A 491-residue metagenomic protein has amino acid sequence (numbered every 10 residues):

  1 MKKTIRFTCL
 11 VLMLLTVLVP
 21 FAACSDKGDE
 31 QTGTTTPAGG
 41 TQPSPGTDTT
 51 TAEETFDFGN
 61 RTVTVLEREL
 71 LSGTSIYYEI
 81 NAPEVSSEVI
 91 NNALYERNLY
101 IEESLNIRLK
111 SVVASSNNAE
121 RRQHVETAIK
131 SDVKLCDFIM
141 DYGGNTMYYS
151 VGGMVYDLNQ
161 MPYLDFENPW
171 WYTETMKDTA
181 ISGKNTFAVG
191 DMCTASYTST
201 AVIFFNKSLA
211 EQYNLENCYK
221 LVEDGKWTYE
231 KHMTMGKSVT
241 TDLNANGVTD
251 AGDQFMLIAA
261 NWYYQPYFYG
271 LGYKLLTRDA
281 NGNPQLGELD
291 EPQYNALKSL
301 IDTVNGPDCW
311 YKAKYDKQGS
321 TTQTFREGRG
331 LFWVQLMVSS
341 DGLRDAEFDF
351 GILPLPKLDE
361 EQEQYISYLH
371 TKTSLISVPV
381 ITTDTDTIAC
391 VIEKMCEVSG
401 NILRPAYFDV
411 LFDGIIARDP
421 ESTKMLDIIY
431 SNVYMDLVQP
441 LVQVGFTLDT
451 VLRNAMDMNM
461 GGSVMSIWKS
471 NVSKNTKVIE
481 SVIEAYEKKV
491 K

Functional and structural regions predicted by a protein language model:
K2-G152, G461-K491: Conserved N-terminal structural module of periplasmic/extracytoplasmic solute-binding proteins
A52-R61, R68, I76, S115-A119 (+1 more regions): Hinge/lid segment of periplasmic solute-binding proteins
S150-G153, N159, T173-K220, I258-A280 (+1 more regions): Periplasmic solute-binding protein
Y163-W171, V222-D224, D250, K274-N295 (+1 more regions): Short, solvent-exposed loop/beta-turn-alpha elements that line the ligand-binding surface or hinge of extracytoplasmic
Y219, D242-D253: Acidic, glycine-anchored loop motifs typical of Ca2+
M233-K237, P266-Y269, K274-D316: Glycine-centered hinge/linker elements that transmit conformational signals in sensory and ligand-binding systems
R344-F412: Extracytoplasmic/periplasmic substrate-recognition and gating elements
V380-A389, S399-K491: Conserved C-terminal helix/tail region of periplasmic/extracytoplasmic solute-binding proteins
